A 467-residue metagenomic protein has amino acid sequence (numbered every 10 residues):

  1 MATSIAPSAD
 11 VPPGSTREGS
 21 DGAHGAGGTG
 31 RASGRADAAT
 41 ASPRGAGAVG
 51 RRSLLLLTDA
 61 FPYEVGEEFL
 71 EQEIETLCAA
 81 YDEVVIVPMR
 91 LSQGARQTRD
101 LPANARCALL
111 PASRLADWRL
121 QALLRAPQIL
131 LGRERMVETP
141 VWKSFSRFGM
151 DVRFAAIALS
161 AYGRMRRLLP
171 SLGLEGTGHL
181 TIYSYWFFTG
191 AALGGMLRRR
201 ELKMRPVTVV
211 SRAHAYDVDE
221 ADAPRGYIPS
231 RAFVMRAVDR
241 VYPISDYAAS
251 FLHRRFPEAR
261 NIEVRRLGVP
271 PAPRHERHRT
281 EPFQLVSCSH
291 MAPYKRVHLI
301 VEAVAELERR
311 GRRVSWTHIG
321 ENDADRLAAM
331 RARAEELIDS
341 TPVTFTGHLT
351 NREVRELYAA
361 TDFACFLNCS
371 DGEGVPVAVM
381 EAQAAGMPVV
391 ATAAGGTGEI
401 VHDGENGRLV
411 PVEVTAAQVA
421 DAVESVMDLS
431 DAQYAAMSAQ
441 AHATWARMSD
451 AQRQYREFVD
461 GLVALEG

Functional and structural regions predicted by a protein language model:
A2-A116: N-terminal subdomain of nucleotide-sugar transferases
E68, Q72, F283, A292-E306: A conserved mid-protein helix/loop that constitutes part of the nucleotide-sugar donor-binding site
T208-H214, R231-R274: Donor nucleotide-sugar binding/catalytic pocket of nucleotide-sugar-dependent glycosyltransferases
A328-E356: Nucleotide-activated donor-binding/catalytic signature segment of Leloir-type glycosyltransferases, i.e., the conserved
L367-P376, G398-E399: Nucleotide-sugar-dependent
P388-A391: Short hydrophobic beta-strand element within catalytic cores of glycosyltransferases and related nucleotide-activated
G398-S425: Change "using UDP/GDP/dTDP sugars" to "using nucleotide sugars
V414, D431-V463: A charged, aromatic-enriched C-terminal amphipathic alpha-helix characteristic of glycosyltransferases across folds
